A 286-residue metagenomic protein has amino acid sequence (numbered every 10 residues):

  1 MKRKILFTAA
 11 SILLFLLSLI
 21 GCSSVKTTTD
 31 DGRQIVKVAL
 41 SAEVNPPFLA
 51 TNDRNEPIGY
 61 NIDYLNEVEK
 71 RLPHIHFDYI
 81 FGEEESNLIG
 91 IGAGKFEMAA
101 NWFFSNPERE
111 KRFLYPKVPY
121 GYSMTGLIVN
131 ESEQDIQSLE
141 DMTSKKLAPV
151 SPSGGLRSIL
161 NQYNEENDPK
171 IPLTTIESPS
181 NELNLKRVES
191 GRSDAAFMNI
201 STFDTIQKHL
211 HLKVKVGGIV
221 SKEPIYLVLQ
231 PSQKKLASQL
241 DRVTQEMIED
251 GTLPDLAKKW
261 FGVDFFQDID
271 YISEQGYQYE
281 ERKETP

Functional and structural regions predicted by a protein language model:
L19-G21: C-terminal motif of bacterial Sec signal peptides marking the signal peptidase cleavage site
S23, I62-L72, E133, L139-G154 (+1 more regions): Extended ligand-binding regions for polar small-molecule ligands
S24, I75-H76, G154-T175, Q245-P286: Ligand-binding clefts/hinges and TM-proximal coupling segments of bilobed small-molecule sensing domains
K26-F103, E177, Q239-L240, D250: Extracytoplasmic small-molecule ligand-binding "clamshell" domains of the periplasmic binding protein/Venus flytrap
A42-P46, R54-E69, G126-S180, I200-D204: Bilobed "Venus flytrap"/periplasmic-binding protein-like clamshell domains and structurally analogous long
A42-V44, G121-V129, I200, K208-Q245 (+1 more regions): Periplasmic-binding protein-like
N66, D78-D141: Acidic, polar ligand-binding/catalytic clefts
G92, W102-R112, S158-Q162, K186-S221: A ligand-binding cleft/hinge motif common to bilobed small-molecule-binding domains
